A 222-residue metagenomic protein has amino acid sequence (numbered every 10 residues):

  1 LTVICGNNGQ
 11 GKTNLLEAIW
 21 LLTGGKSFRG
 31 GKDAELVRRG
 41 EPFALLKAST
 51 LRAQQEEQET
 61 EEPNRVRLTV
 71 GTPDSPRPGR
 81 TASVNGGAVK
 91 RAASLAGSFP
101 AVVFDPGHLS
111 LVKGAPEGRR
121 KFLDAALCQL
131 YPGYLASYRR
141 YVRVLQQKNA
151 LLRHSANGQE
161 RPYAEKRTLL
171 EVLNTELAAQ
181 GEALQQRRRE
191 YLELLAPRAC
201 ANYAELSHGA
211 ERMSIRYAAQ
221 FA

Functional and structural regions predicted by a protein language model:
L1-L21: Pre-Walker A-like glycine/lysine-rich segment at the N-terminus of P-loop NTPase domains
G6, G24, H208: Short, conserved catalytic or interaction motifs in soluble domains
L21-G24, A150: Regular, well-ordered alpha-helical segments
T23-G118, F122-Y134, P197-A204: Nucleotide-state sensing region of NTPase/ATPase domains
G71-P73, R216-Q220: Short loop/turn motifs enriched for small/polar and acidic residues
F104-G209, A218-F221: An accessory alpha-helical subdomain
